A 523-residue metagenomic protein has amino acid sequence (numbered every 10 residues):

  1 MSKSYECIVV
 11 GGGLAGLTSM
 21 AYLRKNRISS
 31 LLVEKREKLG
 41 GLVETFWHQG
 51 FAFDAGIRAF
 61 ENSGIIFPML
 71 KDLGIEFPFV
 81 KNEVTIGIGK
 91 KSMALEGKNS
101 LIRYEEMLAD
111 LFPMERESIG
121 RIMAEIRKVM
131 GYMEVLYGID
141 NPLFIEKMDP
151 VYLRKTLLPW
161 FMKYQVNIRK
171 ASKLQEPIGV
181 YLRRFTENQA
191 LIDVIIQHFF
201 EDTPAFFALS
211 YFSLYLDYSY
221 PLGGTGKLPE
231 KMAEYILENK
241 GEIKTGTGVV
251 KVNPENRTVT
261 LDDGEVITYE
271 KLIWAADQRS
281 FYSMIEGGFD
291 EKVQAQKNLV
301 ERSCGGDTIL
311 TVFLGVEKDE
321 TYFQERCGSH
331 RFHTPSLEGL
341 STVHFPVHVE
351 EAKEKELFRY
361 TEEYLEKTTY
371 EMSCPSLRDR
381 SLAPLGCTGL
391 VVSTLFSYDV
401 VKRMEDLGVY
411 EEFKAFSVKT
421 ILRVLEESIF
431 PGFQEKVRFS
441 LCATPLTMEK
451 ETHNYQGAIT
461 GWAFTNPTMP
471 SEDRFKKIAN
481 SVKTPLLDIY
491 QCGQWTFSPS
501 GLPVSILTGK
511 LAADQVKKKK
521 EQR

Functional and structural regions predicted by a protein language model:
K3-G138: N-terminal glycine-rich phosphate/pyrophosphate-binding loop and immediately adjacent elements
I57, Q494-V516: A conserved FAD-binding loop/helix module that cradles the flavin
D110, R279, S283-M284, G315-E317 (+2 more regions): Conserved FAD/dinucleotide-binding core of flavoprotein oxidoreductases
R127-N239, G246, N454-A463, T468-M469: Active-site/ligand-binding neighborhood in enzyme catalytic cores
N188-E201, K367-S373, P431-S498: A glycine-rich dinucleotide-binding beta-alpha-beta segment and adjacent secondary-structure elements that constitute
P221, V250-P384: Mid-domain catalytic core of redox enzymes that form a hydrophobic substrate pocket/lid adjacent to a catalytic redox
F358-K367, A383, Y410-K450: Flavin-binding catalytic cores
K517-R523: Active-site-proximal substrate-binding core of FAD-dependent oxidoreductases
